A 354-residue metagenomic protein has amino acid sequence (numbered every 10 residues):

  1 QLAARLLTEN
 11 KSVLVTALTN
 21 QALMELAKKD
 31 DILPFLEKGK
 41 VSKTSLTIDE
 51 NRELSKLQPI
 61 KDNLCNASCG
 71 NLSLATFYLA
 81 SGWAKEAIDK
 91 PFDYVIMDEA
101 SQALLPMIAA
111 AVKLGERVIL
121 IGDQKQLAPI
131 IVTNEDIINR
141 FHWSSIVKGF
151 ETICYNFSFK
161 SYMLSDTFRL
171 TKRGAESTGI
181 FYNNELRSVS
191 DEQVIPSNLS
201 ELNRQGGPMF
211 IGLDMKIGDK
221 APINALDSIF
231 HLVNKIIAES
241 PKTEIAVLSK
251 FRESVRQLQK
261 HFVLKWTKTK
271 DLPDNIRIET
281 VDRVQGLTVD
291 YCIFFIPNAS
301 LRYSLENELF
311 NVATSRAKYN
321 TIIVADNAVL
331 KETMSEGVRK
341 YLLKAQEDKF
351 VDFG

Functional and structural regions predicted by a protein language model:
Q1-E9: Walker A/P-loop NTP-binding motif
T8-K11, A17-L23, Y78-G82, E86-G354: Conserved helicase motor core of SF1/SF2 NTP-dependent helicases
E25-I32: Short amphipathic alpha-helical segment within the helicase RecA-like ATPase core that mediates nucleic-acid
I32-L79, E279-T280: Inter-Walker segment of RecA-like/P-loop motor cores
